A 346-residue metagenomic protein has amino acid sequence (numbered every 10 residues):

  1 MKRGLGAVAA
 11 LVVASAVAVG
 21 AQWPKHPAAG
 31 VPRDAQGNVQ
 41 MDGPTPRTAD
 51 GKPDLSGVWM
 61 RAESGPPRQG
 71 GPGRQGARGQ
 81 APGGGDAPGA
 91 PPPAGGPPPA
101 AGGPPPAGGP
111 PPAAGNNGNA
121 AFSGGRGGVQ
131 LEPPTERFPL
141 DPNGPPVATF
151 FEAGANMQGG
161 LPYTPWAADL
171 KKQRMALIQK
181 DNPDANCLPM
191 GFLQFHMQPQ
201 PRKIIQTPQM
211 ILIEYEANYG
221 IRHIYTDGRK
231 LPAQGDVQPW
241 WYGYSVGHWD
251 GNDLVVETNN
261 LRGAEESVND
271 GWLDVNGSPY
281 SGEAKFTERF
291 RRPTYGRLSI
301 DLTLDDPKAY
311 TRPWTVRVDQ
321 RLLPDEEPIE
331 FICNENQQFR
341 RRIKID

Functional and structural regions predicted by a protein language model:
K2-A9, V13, V17-D346: PEST-like low-complexity, intrinsically disordered acidic/proline/serine-rich tracts that flank trafficking/processing
